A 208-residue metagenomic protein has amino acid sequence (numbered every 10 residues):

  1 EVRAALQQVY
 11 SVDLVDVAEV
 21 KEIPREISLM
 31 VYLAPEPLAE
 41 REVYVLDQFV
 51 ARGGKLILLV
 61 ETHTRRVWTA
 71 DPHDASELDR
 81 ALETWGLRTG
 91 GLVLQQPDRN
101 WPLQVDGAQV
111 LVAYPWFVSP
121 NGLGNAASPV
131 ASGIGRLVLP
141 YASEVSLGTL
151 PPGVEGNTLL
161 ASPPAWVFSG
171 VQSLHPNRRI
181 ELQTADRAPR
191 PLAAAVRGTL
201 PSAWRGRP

Functional and structural regions predicted by a protein language model:
E1-P208: Acidic, S/T/G-rich, low-cysteine, solvent-exposed domains in lumenal/extracellular/periplasmic regions of secretory
